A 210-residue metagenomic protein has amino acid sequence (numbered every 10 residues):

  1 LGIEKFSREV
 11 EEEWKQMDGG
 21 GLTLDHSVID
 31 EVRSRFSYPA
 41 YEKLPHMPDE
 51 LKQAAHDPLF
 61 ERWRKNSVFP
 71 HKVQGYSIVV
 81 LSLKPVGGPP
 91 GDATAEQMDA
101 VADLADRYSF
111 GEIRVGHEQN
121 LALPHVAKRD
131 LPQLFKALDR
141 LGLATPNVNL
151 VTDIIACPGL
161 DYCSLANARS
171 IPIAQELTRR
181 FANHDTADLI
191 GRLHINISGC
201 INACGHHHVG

Functional and structural regions predicted by a protein language model:
L1-G210: Peripheral terminal and linker regions in Fe-S/redox and tRNA-modifying enzymes
